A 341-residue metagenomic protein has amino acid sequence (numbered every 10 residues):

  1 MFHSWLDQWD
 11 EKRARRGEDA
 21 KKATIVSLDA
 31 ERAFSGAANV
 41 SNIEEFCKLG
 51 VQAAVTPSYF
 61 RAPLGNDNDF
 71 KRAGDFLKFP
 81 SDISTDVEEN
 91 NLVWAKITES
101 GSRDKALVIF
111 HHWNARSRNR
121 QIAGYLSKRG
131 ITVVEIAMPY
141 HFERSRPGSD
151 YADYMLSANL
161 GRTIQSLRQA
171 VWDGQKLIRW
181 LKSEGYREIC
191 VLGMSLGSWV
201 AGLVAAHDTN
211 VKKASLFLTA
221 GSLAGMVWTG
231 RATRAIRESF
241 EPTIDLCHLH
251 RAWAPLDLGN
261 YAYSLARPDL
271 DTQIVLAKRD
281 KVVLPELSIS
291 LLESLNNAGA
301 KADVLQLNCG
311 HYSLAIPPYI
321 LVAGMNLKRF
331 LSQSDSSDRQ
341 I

Functional and structural regions predicted by a protein language model:
M1-K78, Q340-I341: N-terminal targeting or regulatory segments adjacent to alpha/beta-hydrolase or S9 domains
D104-H112: Short beta-strand element of the alpha/beta-hydrolase
H111-R168: Cap/lid segment of the alpha/beta-hydrolase catalytic domain
V171-E188: Conserved acidic catalytic loop of the alpha/beta-hydrolase fold
L192-A201: Gly/Ala-rich beta-loop-alpha elbow adjacent to hydrolase catalytic centers
L203-H248: Hydrolase active-site cap/lid region
T229-L287, E293: The feature captures the conserved acid-bearing segment of alpha/beta-hydrolase catalytic domains
I289, E293-I341: C-terminal catalytic histidine-bearing segment of alpha/beta-hydrolase fold enzymes
